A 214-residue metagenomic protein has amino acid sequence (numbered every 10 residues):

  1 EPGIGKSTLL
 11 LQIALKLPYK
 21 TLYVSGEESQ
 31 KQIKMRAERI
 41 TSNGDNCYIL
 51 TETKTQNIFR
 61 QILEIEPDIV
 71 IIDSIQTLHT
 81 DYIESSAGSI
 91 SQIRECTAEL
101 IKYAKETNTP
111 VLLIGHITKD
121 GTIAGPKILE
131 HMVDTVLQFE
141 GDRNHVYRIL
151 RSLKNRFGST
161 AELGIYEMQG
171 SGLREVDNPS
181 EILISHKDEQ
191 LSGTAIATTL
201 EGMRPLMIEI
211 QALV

Functional and structural regions predicted by a protein language model:
P2: The conserved Walker
G5: Conserved glycine(s) of the Walker
T8-E99: Conserved inter-motif catalytic segment of the P-loop NTP-binding fold
E27, S74, I114-T118, D142 (+1 more regions): A short beta-strand-to-loop transition that corresponds to the Sensor-1 phosphate-sensing loop of AAA+ P-loop ATPases
A37, T122-M132: Short regulatory helix/loop adjacent to the ATP-binding pocket of P-loop NTPases
T51-T53, G115, D177: Short loop/edge segments at beta-strand edges and connector loops that shape dinucleotide/nucleotide cofactor-binding
L63-I69, Q76, M132, G141-V214: Conserved P-loop NTPase
S91-L112, H116, M132-R143: Substrate-engagement module of ASCE P-loop NTPases
